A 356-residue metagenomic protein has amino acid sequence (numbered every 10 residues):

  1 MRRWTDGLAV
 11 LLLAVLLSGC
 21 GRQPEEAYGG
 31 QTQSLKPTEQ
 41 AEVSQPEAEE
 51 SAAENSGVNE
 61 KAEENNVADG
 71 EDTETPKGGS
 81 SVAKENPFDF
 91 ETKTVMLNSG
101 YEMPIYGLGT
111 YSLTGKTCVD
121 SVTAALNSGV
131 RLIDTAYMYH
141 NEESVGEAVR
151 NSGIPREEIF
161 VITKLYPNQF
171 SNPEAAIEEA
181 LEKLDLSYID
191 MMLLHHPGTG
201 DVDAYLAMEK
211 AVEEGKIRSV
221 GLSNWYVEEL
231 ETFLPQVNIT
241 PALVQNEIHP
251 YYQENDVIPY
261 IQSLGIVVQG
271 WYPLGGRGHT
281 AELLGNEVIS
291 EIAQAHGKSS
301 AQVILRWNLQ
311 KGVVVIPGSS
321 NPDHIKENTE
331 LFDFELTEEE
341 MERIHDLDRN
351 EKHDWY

Functional and structural regions predicted by a protein language model:
M1-L8: Bacterial N-terminal signal peptides that target proteins for export
L16-G19: C-terminal motif of bacterial Sec signal peptides marking the signal peptidase cleavage site
G21-S44: Short, low-complexity, disordered segments immediately C-terminal to signal peptides in bacterial exported proteins
R22-Y28, A52, V67, D72-G78 (+3 more regions): Terminal-tail/helix-coil boundary detector
E60, E74-I159, L274-G275: N-terminal binding-site loop/beta-alpha segment at the start of enzyme catalytic domains that lines or forms
T114-L126, F170-L184, L230: Short, acidic/polar
E174-L194, K210-E214: CE4/NodB-like, metal-dependent polysaccharide N-deacetylase domain that modifies extracellular/periplasmic N-acetylated
P197-Y356: Beta/alpha (TIM)-barrel catalytic core signal, keyed to glycine-rich beta->alpha loops juxtaposed to Asp/Glu that bind
